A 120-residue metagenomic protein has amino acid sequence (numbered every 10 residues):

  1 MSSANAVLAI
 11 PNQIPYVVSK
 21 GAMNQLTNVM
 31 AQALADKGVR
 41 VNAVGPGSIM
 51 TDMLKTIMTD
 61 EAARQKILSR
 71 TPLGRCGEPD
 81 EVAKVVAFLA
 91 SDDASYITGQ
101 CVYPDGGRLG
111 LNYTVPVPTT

Functional and structural regions predicted by a protein language model:
S3: Residue(s) in the substrate-gating loop at a strand-loop-helix junction that position the organic substrate next
V7, G45-T56: Short, flexible catalytic-loop segment of classical short-chain dehydrogenase/reductase
L8, A87, T98-T120: Short C-terminal tail/terminal secondary-structure segment of NAD(P)H-dependent dehydrogenase/reductase domains
A9-Q13, A35, Y113: Active-site "substrate specificity/gating" loop of NAD(P)-dependent dehydrogenases, especially the short-chain
Y16, N24: Catalytic tyrosine of NAD(P)H-dependent dehydrogenase/reductases that use a Tyr as the general acid/base
S19: Active-site helix of classical SDR
Q25, A43, A62-D93, I97 (+1 more regions): C-terminal helical subdomain
Q32-D36, S95: Alpha-helical segment proximal to the catalytic Tyr-Lys
